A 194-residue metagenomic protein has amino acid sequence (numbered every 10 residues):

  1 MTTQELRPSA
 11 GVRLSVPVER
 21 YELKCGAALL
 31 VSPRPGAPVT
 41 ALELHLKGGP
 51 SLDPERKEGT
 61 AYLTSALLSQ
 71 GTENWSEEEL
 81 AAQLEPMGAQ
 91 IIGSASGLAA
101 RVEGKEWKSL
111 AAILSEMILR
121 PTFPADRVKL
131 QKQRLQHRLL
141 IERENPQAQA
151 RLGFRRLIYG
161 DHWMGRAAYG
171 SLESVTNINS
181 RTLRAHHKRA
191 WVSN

Functional and structural regions predicted by a protein language model:
M1-P33, V39, E43: Proteolytic maturation boundary segments
K24-C25, V192-N194: Short, well-ordered loop/turn elements at secondary-structure boundaries
C25-A27, L46-P50, N179-T182: Short, well-ordered turn and helix-capping elements at secondary-structure junctions
P33-R34, A168: Short clusters of small/polar residues that mark proteolytic maturation junctions
P35-A37, K47, Y159-W163: Short connector loops/turns at beta-strand edges and beta->alpha or beta->beta junctions
A41-E106, E144: M16/MPP (pitrilysin/insulinase) zinc-metallopeptidase core fold and M16-derived inactive scaffolds
A81-S193: Acidic/histidine-enriched segments that form metal/cofactor-coordinating and catalytic pocket/exosite environments
